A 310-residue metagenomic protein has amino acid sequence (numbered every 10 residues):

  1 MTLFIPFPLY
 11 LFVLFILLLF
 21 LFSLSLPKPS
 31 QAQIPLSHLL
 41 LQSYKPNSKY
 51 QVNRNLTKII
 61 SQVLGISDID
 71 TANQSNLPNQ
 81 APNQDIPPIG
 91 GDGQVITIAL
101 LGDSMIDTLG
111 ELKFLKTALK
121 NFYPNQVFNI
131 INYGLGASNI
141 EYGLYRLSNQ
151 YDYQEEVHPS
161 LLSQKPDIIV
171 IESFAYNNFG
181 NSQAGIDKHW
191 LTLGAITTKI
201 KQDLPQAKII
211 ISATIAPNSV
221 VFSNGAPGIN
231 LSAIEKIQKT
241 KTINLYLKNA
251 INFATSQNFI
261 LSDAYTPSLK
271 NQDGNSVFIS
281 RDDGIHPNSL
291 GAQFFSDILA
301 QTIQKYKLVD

Functional and structural regions predicted by a protein language model:
M1-L101, M105-K113, K120-V127, S276 (+2 more regions): N-terminal secretory targeting modules
V95-L100, M105-L191: Conserved SGNH/GDSL esterase-like catalytic core that processes O-acyl groups on lipids and polysaccharides
Y123, I200, F253-A254: A generic structural signal for well-ordered alpha-helical segments
I131-Y133, I210, S262: General small-molecule cofactor/ligand-binding pocket signal
V157-H158, L193-T197, L247: Generic structural signal for well-ordered alpha-helices, preferentially at hydrophobic/aromatic core positions
E172, S212-A213: Alpha/beta-hydrolase-fold catalytic nucleophile elbow
L204-K208: A short helix->loop->beta-strand "cap" motif at the edges of active sites that frequently abuts
A216-D310: Catalytic His-Asp segment of secreted/periplasmic serine-dependent ester chemistry enzymes
